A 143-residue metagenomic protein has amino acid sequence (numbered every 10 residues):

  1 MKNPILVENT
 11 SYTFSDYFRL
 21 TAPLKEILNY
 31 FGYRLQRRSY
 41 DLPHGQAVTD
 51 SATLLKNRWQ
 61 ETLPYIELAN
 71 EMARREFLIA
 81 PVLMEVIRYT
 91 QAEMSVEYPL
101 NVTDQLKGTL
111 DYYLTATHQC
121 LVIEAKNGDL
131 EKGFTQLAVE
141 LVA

Functional and structural regions predicted by a protein language model:
K2-E8, T13-A143: A short, conserved, highly charged catalytic patch centered on acidic carboxylates
